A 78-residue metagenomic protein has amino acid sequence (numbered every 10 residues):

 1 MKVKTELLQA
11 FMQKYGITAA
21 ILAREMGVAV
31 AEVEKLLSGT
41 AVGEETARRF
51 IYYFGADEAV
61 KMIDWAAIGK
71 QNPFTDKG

Functional and structural regions predicted by a protein language model:
M1-I17, I21, E25, D64: A short, Lys/Arg-rich alpha-helix, primarily the initiator
Q13, S38-G39, Y52: Residue-level detection of the helix-turn-helix DNA-binding "recognition helix"
A19, G43-E44: Alpha-helix N-cap/helix-initiation sites
V28-V42: Recognition helix of helix-turn-helix/homeodomain-like DNA-binding domains that insert into the DNA major groove
K35, E45, Y52, A59-G78: Short, charged recognition helix plus adjacent turn of helix-turn-helix-like nucleic-acid-binding domains
